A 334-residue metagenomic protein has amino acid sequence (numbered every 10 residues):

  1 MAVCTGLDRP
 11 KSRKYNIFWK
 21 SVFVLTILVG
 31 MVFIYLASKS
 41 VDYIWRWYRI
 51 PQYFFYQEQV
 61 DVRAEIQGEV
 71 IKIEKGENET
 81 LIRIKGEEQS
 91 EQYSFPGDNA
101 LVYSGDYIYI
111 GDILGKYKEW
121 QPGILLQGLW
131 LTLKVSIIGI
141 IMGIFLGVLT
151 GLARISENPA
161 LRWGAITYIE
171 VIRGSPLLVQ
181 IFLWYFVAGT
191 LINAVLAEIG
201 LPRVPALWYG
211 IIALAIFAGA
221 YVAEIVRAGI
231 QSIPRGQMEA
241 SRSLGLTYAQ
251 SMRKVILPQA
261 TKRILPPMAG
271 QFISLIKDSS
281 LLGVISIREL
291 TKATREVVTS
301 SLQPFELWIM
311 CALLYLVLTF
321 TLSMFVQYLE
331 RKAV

Functional and structural regions predicted by a protein language model:
A2-V334: Transmembrane alpha-helices and adjacent helix-loop boundaries
